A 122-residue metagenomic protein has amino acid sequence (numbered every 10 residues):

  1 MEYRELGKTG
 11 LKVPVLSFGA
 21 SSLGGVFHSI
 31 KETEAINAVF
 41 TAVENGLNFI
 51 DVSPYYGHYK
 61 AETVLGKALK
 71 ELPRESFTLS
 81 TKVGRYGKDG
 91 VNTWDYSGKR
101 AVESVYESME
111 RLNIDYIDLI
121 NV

Functional and structural regions predicted by a protein language model:
M1-F77, D115: N-terminal binding-site loop/beta-alpha segment at the start of enzyme catalytic domains that lines or forms
S21-T33, G87-V102: Active-site mouth loops of central-metabolism enzymes
S22, Y56, V83-G87, N121: Active-site-proximal loop/turn and secondary-structure-junction residues that shape catalytic pockets, frequently
A42, K82, R111: Conserved catalytic core of Hanks-type protein kinase domains
V64-A68, K82, R100-E107: Generic beta-strand or strand-like secondary-structure segments
N92-V122: Glycine/proline-rich, positively charged, aromatic-decorated active-site loop/lid region on the catalytic face
